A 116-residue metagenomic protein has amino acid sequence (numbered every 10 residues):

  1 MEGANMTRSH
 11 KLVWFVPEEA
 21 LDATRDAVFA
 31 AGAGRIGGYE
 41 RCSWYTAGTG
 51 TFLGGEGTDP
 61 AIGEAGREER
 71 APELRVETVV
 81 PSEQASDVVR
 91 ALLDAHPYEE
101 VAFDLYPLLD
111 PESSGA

Functional and structural regions predicted by a protein language model:
M1-A116: Hydrophobic structural segments
